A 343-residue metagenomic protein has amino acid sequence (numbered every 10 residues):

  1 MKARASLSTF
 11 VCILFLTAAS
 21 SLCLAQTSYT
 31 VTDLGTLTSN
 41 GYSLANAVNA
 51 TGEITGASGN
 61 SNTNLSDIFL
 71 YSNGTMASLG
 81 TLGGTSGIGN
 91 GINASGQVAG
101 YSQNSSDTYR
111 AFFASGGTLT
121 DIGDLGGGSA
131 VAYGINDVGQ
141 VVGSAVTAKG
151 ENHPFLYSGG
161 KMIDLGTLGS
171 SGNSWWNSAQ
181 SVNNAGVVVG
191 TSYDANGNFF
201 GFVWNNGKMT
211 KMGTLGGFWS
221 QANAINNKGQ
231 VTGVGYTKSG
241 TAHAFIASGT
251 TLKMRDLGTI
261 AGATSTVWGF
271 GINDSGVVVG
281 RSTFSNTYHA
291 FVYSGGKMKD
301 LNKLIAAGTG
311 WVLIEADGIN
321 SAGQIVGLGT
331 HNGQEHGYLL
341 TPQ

Functional and structural regions predicted by a protein language model:
K2-C12, S21-Q343: Residue-level hotspots at or immediately adjacent to binding/recognition sites across diverse folds
